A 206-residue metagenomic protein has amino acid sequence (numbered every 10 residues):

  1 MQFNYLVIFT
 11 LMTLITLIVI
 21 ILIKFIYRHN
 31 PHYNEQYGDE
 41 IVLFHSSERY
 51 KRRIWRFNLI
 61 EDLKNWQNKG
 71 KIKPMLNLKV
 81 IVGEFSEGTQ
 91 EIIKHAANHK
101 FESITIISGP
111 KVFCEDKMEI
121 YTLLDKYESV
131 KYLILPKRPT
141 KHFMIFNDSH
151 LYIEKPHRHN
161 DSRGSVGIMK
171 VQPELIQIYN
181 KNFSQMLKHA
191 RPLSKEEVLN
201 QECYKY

Functional and structural regions predicted by a protein language model:
M1-T16: Hydrophobic alpha-helical transmembrane segments
N4-I8, I21-S108: PLD-like (HKD) phosphodiesterase/transphosphatidyltransferase domain
Y50-I54, E128-K137: Short acidic-hydrophobic, aromatic-tinged amphipathic segments that line or gate anion-handling sites
E84-F85, I107-C114, P136-P139: Short beta-alpha junction loops
E87, N180-Y206: Cysteine/selenocysteine-centered motifs that mediate thiol-based redox chemistry or coordinate metal-sulfur cofactors
E91-A96, C114-Y127: Short, aromatic/basic amphipathic alpha-helical patches
F101-E119, E174-R191: Short, compositionally biased leader-like segments
Y132-I176: HKD (HxKxxxxD) catalytic microenvironment of the phospholipase D
